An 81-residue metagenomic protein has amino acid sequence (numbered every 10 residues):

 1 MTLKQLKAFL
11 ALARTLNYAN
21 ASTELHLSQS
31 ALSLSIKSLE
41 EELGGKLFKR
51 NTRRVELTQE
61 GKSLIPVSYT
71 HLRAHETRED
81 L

Functional and structural regions predicted by a protein language model:
T2-A8, Q29, G61, S68: The N-cap/first-turn positions of alpha helices within or immediately adjacent to helix-turn-helix DNA-binding domains
L12-H26, A31: Short helix-boundary/capping micro-motifs
Y18, I36-G44, G61: N-terminal helix-turn-helix
E40-L57: A short LG(V/I)-centered, amphipathic sequence patch enriched for acidic residue(s) preceding the LG motif
E56-E60, R73: HTH-adjacent hinge/linker in prokaryotic transcriptional regulators
T70-T77: Conserved small/polar residues in nucleotide/adenosyl-binding loops
